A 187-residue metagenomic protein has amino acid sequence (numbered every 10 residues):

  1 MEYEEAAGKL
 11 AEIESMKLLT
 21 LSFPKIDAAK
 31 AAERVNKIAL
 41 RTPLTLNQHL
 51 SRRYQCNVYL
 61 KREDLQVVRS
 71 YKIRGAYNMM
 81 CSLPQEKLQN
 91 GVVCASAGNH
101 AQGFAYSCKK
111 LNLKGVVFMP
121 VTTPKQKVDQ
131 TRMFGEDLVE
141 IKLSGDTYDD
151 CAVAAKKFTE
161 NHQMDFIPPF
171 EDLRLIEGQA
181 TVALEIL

Functional and structural regions predicted by a protein language model:
M1-L187: PLP-dependent amino-acid enzyme catalytic core
